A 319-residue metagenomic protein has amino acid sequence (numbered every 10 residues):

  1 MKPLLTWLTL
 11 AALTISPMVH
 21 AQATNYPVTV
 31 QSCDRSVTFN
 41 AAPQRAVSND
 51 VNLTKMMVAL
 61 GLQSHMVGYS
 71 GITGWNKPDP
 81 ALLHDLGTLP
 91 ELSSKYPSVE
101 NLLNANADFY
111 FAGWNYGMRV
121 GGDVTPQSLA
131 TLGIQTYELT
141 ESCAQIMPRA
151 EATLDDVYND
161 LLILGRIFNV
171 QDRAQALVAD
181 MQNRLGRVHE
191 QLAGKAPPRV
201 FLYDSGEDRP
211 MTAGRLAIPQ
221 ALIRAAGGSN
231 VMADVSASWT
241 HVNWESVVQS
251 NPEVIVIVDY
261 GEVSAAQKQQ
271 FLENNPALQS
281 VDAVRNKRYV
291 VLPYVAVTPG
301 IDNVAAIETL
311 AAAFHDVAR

Functional and structural regions predicted by a protein language model:
M1-L8: Bacterial N-terminal signal peptides that target proteins for export
S16-M18: N-terminal signal peptide c-region/cleavage motif recognized by signal peptidases
Q22-T24: Boundary of Sec targeting at the N-terminus
Y26-T29, S36, V124-G206, K287-R319: Extracytoplasmic substrate-binding proteins
S32-D34, L89-E100, V120, V235-W244: Short helix-initiation/N-cap motifs at beta->coil->alpha
S48-A105, F109-M118, V231: A short, structured surface patch at a secondary-structure boundary
N52-K55, I72-W75, F109-Y110, N115-R119 (+5 more regions): Solvent-exposed loop/turn segments at secondary-structure junctions within structured extracellular/periplasmic domains
T212-W239: Alpha-helical, coiled-coil/dimerization segments enriched in small aliphatic residues
